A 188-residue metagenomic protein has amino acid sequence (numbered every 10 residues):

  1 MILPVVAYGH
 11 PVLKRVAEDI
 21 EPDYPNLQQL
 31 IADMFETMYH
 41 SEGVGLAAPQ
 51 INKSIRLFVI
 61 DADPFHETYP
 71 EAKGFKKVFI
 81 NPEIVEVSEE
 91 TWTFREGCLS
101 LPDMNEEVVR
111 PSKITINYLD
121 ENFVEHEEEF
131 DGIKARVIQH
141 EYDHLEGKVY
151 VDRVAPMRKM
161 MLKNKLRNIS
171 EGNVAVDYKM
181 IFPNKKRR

Functional and structural regions predicted by a protein language model:
M1-Q139, H144-R188: Active-site rim/adjacent substrate-binding subdomains
